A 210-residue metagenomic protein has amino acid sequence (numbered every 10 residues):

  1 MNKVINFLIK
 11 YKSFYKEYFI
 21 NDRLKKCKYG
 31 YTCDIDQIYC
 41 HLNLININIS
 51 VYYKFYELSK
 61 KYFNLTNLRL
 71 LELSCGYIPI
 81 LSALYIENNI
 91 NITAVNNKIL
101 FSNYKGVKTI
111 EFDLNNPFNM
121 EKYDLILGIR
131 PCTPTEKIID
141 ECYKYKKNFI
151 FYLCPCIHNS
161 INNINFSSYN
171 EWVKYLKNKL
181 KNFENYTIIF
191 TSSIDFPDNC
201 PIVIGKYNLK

Functional and structural regions predicted by a protein language model:
N2-T66, L71, Y77-A83: S-adenosyl-L-methionine
L70-P117: SAM cofactor-binding core of SAM-dependent methyltransferases, primarily the Rossmann-like beta-alpha-beta module
I78-S82, P134-I139: Short, well-ordered alpha-helical microsegments
I90-V95, F149, Y186-I189: Hydrophobic anchor at the start of a short beta-strand that flanks the dinucleotide cofactor-binding loop
D124-K137: A short SAM/SAH-binding and catalytic strip from SAM-dependent methyltransferases
I139-N148: A short glycine-rich, Lys/Arg-flanked "PGG" loop and its adjoining helix->strand segment in the class I
K147-N162: Conserved beta-strand signature within the Rossmann-like core of class I S-adenosyl-L-methionine
N165-K210: Active-site capping/gating segments
